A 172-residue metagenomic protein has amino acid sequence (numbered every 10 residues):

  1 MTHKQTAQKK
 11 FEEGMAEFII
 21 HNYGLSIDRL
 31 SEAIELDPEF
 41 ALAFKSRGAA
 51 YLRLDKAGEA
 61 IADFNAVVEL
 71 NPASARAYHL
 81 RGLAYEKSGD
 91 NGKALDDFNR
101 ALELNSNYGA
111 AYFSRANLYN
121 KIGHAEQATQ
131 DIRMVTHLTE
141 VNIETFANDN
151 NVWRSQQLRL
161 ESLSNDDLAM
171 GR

Functional and structural regions predicted by a protein language model:
M1-R172: Alpha-helical tetratricopeptide repeat
